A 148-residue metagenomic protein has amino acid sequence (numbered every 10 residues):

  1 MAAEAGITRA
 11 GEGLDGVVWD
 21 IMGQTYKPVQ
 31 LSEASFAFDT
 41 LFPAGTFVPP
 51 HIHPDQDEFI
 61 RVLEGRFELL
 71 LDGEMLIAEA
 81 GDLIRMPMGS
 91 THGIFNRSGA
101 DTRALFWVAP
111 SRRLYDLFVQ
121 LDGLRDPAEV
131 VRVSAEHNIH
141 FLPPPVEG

Functional and structural regions predicted by a protein language model:
M1-F36, D122-G148: A short, N-terminal "cap"/entry segment at the start of jelly-roll beta-barrel domains of the cupin/DSBH fold
R9-E12, G73-T91: Short acidic-glycine-tyrosine-enriched beta hairpin
M22, F38-H53: Conserved short histidine dyad/triad with adjacent acidic residue
P28-L31, P49-H53, F95-R97: Short histidine-centered beta-strand/loop micro-motifs that create catalytic or ligand/metal-coordination sites
A37-L41, F59, M75, L83-R85: Conserved hydrophobic/aromatic beta-strand scaffold that supports enzyme active sites
T46-V48, G65-L70, I84: Short beta-strand segments in beta-sandwich/barrel cores
D55-F67, D72: Glycine- and acidic-residue-biased ligand/ion/polar-headgroup-sensing regions
M88-Y115: Ligand-binding loop in jelly-roll beta-barrel domains
